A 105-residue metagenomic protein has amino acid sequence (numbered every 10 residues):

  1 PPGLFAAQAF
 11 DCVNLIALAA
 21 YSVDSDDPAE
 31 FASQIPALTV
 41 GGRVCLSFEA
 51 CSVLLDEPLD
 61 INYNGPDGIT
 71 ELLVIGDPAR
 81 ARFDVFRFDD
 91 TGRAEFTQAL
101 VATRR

Functional and structural regions predicted by a protein language model:
P1-R105: Extracytosolic ligand-binding ectodomains
